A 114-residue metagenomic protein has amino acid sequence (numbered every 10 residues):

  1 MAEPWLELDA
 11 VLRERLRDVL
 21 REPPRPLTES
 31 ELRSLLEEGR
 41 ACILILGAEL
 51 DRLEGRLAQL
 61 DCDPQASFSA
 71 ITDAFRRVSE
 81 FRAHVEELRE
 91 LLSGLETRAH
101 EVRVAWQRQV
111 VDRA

Functional and structural regions predicted by a protein language model:
A2-A10: Short, charge-enriched, intrinsically disordered boundary segments that mark the beginning of a structured element
E3, R25-D51: Short, charge/polar-rich alpha-helical segments
D9-L35, R108-R113: Short, charge-rich amphipathic alpha-helices with coiled-coil/heptad character
D18-P23, L44-R76: Short E/K-rich amphipathic alpha-helical oligomerization segments
S67-T97: Acidic, serine/threonine/proline-rich low-complexity intrinsically disordered regions and the adjacent/embedded
L88-A114: Long amphipathic alpha-helical coiled-coil segments
